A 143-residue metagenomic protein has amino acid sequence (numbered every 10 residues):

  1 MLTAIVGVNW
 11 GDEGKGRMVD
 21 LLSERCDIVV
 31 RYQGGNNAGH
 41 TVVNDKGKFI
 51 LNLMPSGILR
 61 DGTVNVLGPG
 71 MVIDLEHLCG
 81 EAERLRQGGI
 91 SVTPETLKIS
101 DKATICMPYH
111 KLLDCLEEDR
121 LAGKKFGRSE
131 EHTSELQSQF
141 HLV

Functional and structural regions predicted by a protein language model:
M1-E131: Non-transmembrane, aqueous-exposed alpha-helical and coiled segments at domain scale
E131-V143: Single conserved hydrophobic/aromatic residue that forms the stacking wall/gate of nucleotide- or nucleobase-binding
